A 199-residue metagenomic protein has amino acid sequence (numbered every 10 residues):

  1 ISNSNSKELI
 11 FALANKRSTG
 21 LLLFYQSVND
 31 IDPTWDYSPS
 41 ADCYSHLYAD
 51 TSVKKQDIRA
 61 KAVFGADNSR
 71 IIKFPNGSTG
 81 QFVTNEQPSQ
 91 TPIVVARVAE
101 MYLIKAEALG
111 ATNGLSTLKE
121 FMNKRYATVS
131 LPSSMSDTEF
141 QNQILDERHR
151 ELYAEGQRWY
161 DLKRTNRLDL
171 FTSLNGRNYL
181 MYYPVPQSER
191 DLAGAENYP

Functional and structural regions predicted by a protein language model:
I1-S27, P39, T51-P199: Acidic/polar-rich alpha-helix caps and helix-coil junctions
N29-D32: Mobile gating loops/cap/lid regions near enzyme active sites that modulate substrate access
T34-D36: Short, motif-level signal for alpha-helix interfacial/capping segments enriched in acidic residues and aromatics/proline
H46-Y48: Short hydrophobic "helix-edge" motifs at membrane interfaces and signal-peptide entry regions
